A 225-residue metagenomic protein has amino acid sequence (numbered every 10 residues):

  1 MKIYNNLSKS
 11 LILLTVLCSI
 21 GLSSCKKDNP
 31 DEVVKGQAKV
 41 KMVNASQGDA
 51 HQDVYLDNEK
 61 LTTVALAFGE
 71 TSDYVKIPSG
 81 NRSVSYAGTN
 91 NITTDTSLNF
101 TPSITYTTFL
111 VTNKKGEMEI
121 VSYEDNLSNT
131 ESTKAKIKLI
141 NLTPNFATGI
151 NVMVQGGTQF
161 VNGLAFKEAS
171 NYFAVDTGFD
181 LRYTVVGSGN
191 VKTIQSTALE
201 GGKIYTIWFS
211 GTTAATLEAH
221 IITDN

Functional and structural regions predicted by a protein language model:
K2-I12: Bacterial N-terminal signal peptides that target proteins for export
I20-S24: C-terminal motif of bacterial Sec signal peptides marking the signal peptidase cleavage site
C25-N225: Intrinsically disordered, low-complexity polar regions and short flexible loop motifs
